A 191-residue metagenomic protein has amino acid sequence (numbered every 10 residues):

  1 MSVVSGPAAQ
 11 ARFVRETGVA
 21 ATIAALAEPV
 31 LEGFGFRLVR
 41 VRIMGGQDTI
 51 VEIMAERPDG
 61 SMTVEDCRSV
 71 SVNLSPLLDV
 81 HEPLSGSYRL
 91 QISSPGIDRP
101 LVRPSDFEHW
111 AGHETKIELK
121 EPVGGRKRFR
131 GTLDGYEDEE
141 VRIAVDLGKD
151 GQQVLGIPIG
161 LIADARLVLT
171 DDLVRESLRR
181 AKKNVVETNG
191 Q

Functional and structural regions predicted by a protein language model:
M1-L167, D171-Q191: Short Lys/Arg-rich amphipathic alpha-helical segments
